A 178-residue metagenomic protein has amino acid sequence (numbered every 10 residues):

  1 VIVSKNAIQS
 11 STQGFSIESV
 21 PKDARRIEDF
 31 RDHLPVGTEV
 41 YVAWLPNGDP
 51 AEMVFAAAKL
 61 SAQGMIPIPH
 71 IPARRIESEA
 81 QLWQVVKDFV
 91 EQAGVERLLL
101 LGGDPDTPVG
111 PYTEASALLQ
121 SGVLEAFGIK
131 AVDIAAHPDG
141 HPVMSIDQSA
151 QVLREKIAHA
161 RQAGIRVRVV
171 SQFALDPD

Functional and structural regions predicted by a protein language model:
I2-L153: Active-site beta->alpha loop and helix N-cap motifs at the rims of alpha/beta catalytic domains
P69, K156, I165: Conserved, mostly hydrophobic/aromatic
Q92, H159, A163: Change "in soluble alpha/beta enzymes" to "in soluble alpha/beta proteins
K130-A131, Q162-V169: Short, structured loop/turn "capping" segments at alpha-beta junctions
P138-P142, R166-Q172: Surface-exposed cleft-lining segments at the edges of enzyme active sites
L175-D178: Conserved mixed alpha/beta catalytic, RNA-binding, or beta-rich assembly cores of soluble enzyme, regulatory
